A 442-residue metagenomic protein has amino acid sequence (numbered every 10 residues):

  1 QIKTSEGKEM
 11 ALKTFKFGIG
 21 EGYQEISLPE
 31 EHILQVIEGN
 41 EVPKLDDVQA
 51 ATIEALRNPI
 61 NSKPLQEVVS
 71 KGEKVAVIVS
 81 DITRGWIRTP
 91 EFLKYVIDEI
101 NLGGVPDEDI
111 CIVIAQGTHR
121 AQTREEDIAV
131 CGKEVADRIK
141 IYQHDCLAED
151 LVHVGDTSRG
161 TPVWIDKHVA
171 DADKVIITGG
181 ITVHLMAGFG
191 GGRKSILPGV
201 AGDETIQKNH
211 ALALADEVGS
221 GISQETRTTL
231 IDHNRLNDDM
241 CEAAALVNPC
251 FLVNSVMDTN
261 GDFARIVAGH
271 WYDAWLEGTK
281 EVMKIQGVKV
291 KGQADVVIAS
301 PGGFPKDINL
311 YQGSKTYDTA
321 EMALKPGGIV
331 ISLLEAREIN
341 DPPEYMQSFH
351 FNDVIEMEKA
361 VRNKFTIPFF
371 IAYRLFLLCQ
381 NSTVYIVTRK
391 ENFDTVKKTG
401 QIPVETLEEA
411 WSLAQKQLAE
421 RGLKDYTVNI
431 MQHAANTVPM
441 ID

Functional and structural regions predicted by a protein language model:
G7-E54: N-terminal amphipathic/basic leader segments beginning at the initiator methionine
I60-I78, L102-D107, V288-A294, L324-K325 (+1 more regions): Glycine-rich phosphate/diphosphate-binding loops that line cofactor/substrate pockets in enzymes
K74-W86, C111-T118, I177, I298-S300: Short glycine-rich or small-residue beta-strand-to-loop segments that form or flank ligand, phosphate, metal/Fe-S
G85-V105, G313-L324: Histidine-anchored nucleotide/phosphate-binding helix
A121-G190: An acidic, phosphate/nucleotide-engaging active-site surface
S220-F304: Membrane-embedded hairpin module used as a gating/binding unit in multi-pass transport and secretion proteins
D307-I386: C-terminal catalytic subdomain
F370-A435: Internal helix-turn-beta structural module
